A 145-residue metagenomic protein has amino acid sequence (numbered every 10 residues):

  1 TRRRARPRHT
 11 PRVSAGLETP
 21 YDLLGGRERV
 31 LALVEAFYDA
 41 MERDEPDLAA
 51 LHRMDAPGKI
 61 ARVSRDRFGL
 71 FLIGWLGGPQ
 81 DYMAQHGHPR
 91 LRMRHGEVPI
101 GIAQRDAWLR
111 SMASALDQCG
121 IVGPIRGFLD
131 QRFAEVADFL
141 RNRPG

Functional and structural regions predicted by a protein language model:
R3-G145: Core of compact, soluble alpha-helical bundle domains
